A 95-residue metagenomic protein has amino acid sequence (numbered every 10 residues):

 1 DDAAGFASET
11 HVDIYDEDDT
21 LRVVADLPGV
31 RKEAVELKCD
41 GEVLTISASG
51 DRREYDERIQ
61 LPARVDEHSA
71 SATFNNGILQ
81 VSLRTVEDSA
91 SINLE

Functional and structural regions predicted by a protein language model:
D1-E95: Alpha-crystallin/small heat shock protein
